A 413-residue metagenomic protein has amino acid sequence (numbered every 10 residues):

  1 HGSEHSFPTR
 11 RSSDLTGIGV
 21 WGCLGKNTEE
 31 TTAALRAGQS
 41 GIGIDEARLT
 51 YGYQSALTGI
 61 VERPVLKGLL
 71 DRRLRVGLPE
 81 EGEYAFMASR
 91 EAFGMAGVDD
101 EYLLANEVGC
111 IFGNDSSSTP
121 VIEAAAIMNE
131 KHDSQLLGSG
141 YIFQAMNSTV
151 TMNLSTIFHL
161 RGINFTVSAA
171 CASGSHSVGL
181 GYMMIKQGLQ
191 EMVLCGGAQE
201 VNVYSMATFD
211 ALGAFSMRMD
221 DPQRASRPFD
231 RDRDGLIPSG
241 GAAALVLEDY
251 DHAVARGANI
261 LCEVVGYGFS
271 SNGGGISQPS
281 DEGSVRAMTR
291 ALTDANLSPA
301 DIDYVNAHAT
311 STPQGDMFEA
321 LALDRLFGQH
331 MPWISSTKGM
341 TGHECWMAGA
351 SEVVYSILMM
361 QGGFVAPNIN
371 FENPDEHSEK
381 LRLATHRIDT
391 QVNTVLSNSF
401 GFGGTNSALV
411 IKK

Functional and structural regions predicted by a protein language model:
H1-S12: Short, small-residue-biased leader/transition segments that mark boundaries at the very start of proteins
R10-L74, A96, D251-E263, V354-N368 (+2 more regions): ACP-dependent fatty acid/polyketide chain-elongation machinery
S13-T16, R36-I44, D220-A295, Y304: Condensing-enzyme catalytic core mediating Claisen C-C bond formation in acyl metabolism
L15, R36-A169, A198-M206, P299-Q314: Conserved beta-ketoacyl condensing-enzyme motif
A85-V98, N147-V150, S155-F158, N164-A198 (+3 more regions): Active-site-proximal alpha-helical scaffold in enzymes
A92-N106, A253-I260, M288-Y304, L326-G328: Phosphate/pyrophosphate-binding loops at sites that engage ATP/ADP/AMP, CoA/4′-phosphopantetheine, polyphosphate
K131-G138, G179, M183, E200-A255 (+1 more regions): Glycine-/small-residue-rich "gating" segment that lines the acyl/pantetheine channel and substrate pocket
L189-D234, Y267-P279, A307-D316, M331-L381: Acyl-CoA/ACP chain-elongation machinery
